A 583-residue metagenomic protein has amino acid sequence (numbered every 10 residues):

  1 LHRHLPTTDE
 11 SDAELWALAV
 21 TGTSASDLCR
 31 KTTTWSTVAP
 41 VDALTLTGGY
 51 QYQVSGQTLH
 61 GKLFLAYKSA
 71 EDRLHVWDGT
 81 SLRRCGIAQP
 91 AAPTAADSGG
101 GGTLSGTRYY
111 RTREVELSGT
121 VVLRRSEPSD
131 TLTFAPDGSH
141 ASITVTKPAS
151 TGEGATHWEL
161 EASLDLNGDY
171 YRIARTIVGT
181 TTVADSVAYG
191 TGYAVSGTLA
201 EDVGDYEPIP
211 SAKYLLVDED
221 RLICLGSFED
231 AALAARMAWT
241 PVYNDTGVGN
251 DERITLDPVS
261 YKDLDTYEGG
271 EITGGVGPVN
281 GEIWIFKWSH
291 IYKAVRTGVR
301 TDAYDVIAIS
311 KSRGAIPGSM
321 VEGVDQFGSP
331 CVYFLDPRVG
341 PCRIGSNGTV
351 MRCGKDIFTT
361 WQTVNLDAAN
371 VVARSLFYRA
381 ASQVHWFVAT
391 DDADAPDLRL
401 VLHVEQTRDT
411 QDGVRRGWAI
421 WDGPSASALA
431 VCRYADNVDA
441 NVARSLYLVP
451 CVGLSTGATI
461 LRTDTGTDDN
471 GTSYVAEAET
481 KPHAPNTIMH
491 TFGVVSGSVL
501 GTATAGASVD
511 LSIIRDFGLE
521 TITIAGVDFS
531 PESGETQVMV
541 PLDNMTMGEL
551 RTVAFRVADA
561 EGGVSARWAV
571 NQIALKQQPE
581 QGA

Functional and structural regions predicted by a protein language model:
L1-V38, A43-G61, L117, G138-H140 (+1 more regions): Beta-sheet repeat architectures centered on beta-propellers
L1-V41, L74, G86, V115-R125 (+4 more regions): N-terminal beta-propeller domains
G22-A25, S69-E71, G79, N280-G281 (+4 more regions): Surface-exposed loop/turn positions within WD40 beta-propeller blades
W35-L233, D245-Y261, G582: Disordered, low-complexity "stalk" and linker segments at domain junctions of extracellular and cell-surface proteins
D72, V121, D169, A231 (+6 more regions): Flexible, glycine-rich phosphate/dinucleotide-binding loops and adjacent beta-alpha linkers at cofactor/substrate
S81-L82, R300-V306: A short alpha->loop->secondary-structure connector
R175, A308-S312: Flexible gly/pro/ser-rich segments immediately N-terminal to CXXCH heme-c attachment motifs in exported/periplasmic
G269-T297, T301, S312-G340: Beta-propeller domains
